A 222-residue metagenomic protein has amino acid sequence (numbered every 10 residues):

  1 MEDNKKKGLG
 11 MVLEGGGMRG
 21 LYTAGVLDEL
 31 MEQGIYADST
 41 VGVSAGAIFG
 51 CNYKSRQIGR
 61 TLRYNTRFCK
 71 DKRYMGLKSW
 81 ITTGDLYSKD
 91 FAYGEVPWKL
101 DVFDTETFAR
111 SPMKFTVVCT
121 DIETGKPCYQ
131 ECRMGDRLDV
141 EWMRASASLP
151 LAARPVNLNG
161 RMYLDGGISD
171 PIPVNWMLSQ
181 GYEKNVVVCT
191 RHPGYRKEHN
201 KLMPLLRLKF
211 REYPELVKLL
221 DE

Functional and structural regions predicted by a protein language model:
M1-V43, C51-E222: Patatin-like phospholipase
